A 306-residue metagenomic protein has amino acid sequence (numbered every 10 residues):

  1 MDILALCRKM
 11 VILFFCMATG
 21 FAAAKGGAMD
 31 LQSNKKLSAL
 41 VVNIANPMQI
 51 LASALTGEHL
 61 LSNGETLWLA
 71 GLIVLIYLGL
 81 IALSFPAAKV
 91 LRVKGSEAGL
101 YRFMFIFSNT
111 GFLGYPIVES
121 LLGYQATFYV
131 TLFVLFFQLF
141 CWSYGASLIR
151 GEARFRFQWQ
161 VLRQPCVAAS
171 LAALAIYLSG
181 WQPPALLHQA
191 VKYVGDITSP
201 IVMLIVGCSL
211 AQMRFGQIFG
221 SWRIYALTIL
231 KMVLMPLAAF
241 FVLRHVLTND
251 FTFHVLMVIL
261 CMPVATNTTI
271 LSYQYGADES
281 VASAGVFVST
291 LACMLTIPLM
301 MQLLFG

Functional and structural regions predicted by a protein language model:
M1-G306: Alpha-helical transmembrane segments of multi-pass small-molecule/ion transporters
